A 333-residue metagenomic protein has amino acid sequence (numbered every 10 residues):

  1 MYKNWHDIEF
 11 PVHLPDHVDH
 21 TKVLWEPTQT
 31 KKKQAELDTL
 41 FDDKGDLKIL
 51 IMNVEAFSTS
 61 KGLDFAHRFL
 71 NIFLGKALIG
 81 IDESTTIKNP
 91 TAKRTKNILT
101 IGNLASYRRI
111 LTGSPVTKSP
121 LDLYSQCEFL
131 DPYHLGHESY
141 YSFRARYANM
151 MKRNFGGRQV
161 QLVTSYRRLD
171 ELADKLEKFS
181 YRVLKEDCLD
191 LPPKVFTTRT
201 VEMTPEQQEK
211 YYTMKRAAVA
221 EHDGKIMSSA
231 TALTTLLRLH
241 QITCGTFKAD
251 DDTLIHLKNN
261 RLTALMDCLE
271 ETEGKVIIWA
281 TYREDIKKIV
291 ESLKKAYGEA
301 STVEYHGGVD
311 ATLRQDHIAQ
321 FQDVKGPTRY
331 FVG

Functional and structural regions predicted by a protein language model:
M1-F10, T117-D122, T281-R283: Conserved Walker A/P-loop ATP-binding site and its immediately adjacent core in helicase/helicase-like ATPase domains
Y2-T30, L130-H134, A296-E299: Conserved helix-turn-beta segment of the N-terminal RecA-like "Helicase ATP-binding" lobe in SF1/SF2 helicases
K22-Q34, V54-T59, K88-T91, A280-E284 (+1 more regions): Conserved helicase motor
K33, I277-W279, K287-K288, Y297-G333: Conserved helicase ATPase core of P-loop NTP-dependent helicases/translocases
D38, I51-F57, H67-F73, A92-S106 (+2 more regions): Inter-lobe coupling linker of SF2 helicases/translocases
K44-K61, D323-G333: Conserved two-lobed SF2 helicase motor
D82-E83: Walker B catalytic acidic pair
S106-P120: Conserved helicase ATPase motor motifs in RecA-like P-loop NTPase domains
